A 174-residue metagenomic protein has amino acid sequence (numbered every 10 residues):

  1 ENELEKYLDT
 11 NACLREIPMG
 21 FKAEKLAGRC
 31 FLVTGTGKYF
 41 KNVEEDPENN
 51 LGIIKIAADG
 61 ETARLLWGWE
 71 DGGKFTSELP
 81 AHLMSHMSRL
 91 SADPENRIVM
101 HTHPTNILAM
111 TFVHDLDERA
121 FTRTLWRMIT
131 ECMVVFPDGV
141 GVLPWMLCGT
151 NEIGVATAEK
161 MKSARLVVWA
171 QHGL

Functional and structural regions predicted by a protein language model:
E1-L174: Glycine-rich flexible loops
